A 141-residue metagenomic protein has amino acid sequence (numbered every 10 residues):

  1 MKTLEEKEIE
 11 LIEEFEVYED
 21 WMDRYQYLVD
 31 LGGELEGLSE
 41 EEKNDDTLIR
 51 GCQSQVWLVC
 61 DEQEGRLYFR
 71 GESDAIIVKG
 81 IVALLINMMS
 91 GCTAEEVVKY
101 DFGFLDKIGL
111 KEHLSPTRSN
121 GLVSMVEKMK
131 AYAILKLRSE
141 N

Functional and structural regions predicted by a protein language model:
M1-Q55, E62-Q63, L105-E140: N-terminal intrinsically disordered, cationic/polar leader segments that include organellar targeting peptides
D46-C52, S73, E95-V97: Solvent-exposed interaction patches of small proteins and small membrane subunits
G65-L67: Hydrophobic residues embedded in beta-strands of well-ordered beta-sheets
D74-I77, L84-I86, G109-H113, A133: Feature captures hydrophobic
V82-T93: Alpha-helical support elements that line or immediately flank enzyme active sites and cofactor-binding pockets
G91-I108: Glycine-rich phosphate/pyrophosphate-binding loops and their adjacent beta-strand/loop elements at enzyme active sites
